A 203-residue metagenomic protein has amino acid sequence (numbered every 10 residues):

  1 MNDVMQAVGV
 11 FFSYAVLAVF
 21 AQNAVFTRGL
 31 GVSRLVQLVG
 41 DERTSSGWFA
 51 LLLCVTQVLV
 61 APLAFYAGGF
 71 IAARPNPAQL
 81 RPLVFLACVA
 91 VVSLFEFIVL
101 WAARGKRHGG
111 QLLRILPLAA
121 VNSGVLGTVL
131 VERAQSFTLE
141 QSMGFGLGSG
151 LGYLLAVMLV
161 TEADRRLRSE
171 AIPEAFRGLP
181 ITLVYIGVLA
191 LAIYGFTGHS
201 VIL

Functional and structural regions predicted by a protein language model:
N2, Q6, L191-L203: Juxtamembrane boundary at the C-terminal end of a transmembrane helix
V10-V25, P77-V91, M143-A156: Structural signature of hydrophobic alpha-helical transmembrane segments
S13-A21, L53, L59, L86-I98 (+3 more regions): Hydrophobic core segments of alpha-helical transmembrane domains in multi-pass membrane transport and ion-translocation
G29-L35, V99-A103, I115-L118, S123-F137: Generic transmembrane alpha-helix signature in multi-pass membrane proteins, especially transporters/channels
R43-V55, R81-A87, H108-A120, A175-P180: Cytoplasmic-side transmembrane-helix entry/capping segments in multi-pass membrane proteins
Y66-R114: Ordered, amphipathic secondary-structure segments that act as subunit-interaction surfaces in large macromolecular
L154-E170: Transmembrane alpha-helical segments of integral membrane proteins
R165-V184: Interfacial loop-to-transmembrane junctions
